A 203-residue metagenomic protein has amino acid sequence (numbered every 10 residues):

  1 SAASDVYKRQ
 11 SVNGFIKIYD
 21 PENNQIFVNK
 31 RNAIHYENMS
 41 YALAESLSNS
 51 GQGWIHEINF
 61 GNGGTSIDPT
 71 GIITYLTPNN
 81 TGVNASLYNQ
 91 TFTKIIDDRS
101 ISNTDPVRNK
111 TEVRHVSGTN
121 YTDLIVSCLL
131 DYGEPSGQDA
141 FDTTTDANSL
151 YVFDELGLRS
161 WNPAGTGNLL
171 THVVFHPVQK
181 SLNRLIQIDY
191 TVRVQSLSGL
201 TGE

Functional and structural regions predicted by a protein language model:
S4, K8-F153, W161-E203: Small cysteine-rich, disulfide-bonded extracellular modules of the LU/uPAR three-finger superfamily and closely related
